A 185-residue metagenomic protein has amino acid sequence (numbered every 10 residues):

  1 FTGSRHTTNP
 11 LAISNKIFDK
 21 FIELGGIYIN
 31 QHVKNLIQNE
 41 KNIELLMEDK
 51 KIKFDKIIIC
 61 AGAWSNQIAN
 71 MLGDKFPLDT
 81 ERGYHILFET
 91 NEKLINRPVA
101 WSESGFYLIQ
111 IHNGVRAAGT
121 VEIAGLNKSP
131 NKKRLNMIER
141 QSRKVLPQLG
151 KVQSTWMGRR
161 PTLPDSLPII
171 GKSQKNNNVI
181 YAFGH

Functional and structural regions predicted by a protein language model:
F1-K56: Helical element adjacent to the flavin cofactor pocket in flavoenzyme catalytic cores
R5, G105, I123-L126, V179-H185: Glycine-rich phosphate/pyrophosphate-binding beta-alpha loops
P10, S102-E103, R143-H185: C-terminal catalytic lobe of FAD-dependent flavoproteins
L11-K20, Q31-K34, D49, F88-I109 (+1 more regions): Flavin (primarily FAD) cofactor-binding/catalytic cores of flavoenzymes
G25-I27, V115, V179: Short, conserved active-site loop motifs that form the nucleotide-linked donor/cofactor pocket
E44-L46, R116, I180-Y181: General beta-strand recognition
M47-N96, Q148: Central helical "cap/lid" subdomain
I111-P147: Conserved FAD/dinucleotide-binding core of flavoprotein oxidoreductases
